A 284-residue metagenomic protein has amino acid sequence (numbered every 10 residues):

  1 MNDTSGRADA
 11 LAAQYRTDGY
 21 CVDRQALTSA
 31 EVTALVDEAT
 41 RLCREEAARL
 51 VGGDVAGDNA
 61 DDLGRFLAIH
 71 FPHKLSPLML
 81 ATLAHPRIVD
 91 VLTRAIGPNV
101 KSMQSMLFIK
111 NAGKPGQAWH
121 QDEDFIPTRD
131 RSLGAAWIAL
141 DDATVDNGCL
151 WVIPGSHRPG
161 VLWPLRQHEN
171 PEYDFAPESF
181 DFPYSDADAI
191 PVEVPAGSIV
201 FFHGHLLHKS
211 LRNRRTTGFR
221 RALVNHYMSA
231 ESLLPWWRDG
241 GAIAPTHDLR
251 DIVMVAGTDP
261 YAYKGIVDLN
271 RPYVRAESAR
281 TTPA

Functional and structural regions predicted by a protein language model:
M1-D18, R24-W119, F125-T128, L165 (+1 more regions): Non-heme Fe(II)-dependent double-stranded beta-helix
T28-S29, L107-K110, A143, H157-R158 (+2 more regions): Short, solvent-exposed loop/turn segments at secondary-structure junctions
E45, G53-G57, L206-A284: Non-heme Fe(II)/2-oxoglutarate
H70-H73, H120, H157, F202-H203 (+2 more regions): Histidine-centered active-site/metal-ligand motif
P98, E123-T128, A139-C149, S156-H157: Active-site region of the double-stranded beta-helix
Q121-L133, A187-D188, V194, G218-F219: A short beta-loop-beta micro-motif enriched in histidine and acidic residues
P127-V145, E193, F201, H226-A230: Short, conserved beta-strand element in jelly-roll/cupin
V145-L207: Double-stranded beta-helix
